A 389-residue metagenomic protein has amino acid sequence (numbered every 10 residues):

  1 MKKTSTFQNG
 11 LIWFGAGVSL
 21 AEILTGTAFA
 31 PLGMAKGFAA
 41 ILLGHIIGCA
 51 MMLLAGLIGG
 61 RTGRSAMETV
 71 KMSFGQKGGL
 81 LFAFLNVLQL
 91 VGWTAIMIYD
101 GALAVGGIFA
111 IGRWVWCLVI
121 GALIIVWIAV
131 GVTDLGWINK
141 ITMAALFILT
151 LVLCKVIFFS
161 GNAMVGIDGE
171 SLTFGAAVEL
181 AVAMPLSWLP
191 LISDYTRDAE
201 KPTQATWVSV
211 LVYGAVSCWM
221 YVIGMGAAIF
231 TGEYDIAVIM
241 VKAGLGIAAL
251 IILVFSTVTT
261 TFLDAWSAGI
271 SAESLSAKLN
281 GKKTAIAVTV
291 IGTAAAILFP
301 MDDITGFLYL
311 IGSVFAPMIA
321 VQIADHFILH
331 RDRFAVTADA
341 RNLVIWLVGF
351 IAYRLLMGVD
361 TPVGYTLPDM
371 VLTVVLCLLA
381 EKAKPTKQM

Functional and structural regions predicted by a protein language model:
M1-K36, D134, T173-V178, P190 (+2 more regions): Membrane-interface "cap" regions at the ends of multi-pass membrane proteins
K3, G169, A320-M389: C-terminal membrane-solvent junction of multi-pass transporters and transport-like membrane proteins
I12-G17, F82-V87, I108-G131, A144-C154 (+3 more regions): Transmembrane alpha-helical segments of multi-pass small-molecule transport proteins
T27-L57, G78, Y213-A215, P368 (+1 more regions): Extracellular loop-to-transmembrane helix junctions
T27-P31, L57, I96, D100-I108 (+6 more regions): Membrane-water interface regions at transmembrane-helix termini and the short interhelical loops of multi-pass membrane
L42-F74, L81-V87, E381-T386: Juxtamembrane transmembrane-helix boundary signature
G78-I111, V258-S274, P317: Hydrophobic transmembrane alpha-helices that form the core helical bundles of multi-pass secondary transporters
V115-I157, D168-G169, T206-Y213, L308-A320 (+1 more regions): Membrane-interface loop-to-helix entry segments
